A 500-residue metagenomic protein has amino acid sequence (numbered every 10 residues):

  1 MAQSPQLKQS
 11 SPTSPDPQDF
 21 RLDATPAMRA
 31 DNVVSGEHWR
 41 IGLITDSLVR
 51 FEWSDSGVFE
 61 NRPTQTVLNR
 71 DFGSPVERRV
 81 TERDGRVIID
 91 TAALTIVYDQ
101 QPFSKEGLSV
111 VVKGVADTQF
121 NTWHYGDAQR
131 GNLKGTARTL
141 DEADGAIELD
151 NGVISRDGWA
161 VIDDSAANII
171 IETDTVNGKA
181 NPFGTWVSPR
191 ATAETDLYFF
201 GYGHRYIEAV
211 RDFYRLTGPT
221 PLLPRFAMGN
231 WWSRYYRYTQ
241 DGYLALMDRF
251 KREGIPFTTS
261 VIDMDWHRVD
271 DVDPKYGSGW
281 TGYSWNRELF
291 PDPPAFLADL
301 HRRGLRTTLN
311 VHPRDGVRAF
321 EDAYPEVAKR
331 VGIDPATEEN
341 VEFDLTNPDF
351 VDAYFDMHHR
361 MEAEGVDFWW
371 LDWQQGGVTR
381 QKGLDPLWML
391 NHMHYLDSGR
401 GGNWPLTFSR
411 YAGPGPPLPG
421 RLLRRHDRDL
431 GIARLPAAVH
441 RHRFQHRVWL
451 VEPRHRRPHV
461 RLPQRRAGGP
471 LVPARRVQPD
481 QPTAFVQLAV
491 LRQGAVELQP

Functional and structural regions predicted by a protein language model:
P12, I44-D84: A low-complexity, Ser/Thr/Gly/Pro-enriched, surface-exposed linker/loop concept that marks segments flanking
F20-G57: N-terminal-proximal low-complexity accessory segments that begin disordered and transition into the first
N32-V34, R40-G42, P75-E82, V87 (+1 more regions): Short, exposed beta-strand/loop patches in secreted or surface proteins that constitute
I41, G152, F250, L300 (+1 more regions): A residue-level signal for conserved active-site and pocket-lining positions in enzyme catalytic cores
T81-P224, R234-Y235, Q240-D241, M247-R252: Catalytic and substrate-binding clefts that recognize carbohydrates or anionic sugar/phosphate headgroups
E142-A143, T220-L223, A227, S233-P274 (+1 more regions): A conserved hydrophobic secondary-structure block that centers on an alpha-helix together with its immediately flanking
P256-P500: Aromatic- and carboxylate-enriched substrate-binding clefts and catalytic-loop regions of carbohydrate-active enzymes
